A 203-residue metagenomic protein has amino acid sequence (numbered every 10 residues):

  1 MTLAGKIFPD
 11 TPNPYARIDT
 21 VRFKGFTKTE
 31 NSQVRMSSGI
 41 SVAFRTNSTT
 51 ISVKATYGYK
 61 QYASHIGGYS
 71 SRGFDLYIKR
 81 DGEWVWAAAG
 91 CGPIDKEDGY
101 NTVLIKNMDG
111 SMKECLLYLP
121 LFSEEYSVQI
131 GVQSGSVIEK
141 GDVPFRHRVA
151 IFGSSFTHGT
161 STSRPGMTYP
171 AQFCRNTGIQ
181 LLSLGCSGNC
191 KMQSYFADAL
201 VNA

Functional and structural regions predicted by a protein language model:
M1-R148: N-terminal secretory targeting modules
N107-S111, C115-V201: Serine-esterase "nucleophile elbow" of acetyl-processing enzymes
